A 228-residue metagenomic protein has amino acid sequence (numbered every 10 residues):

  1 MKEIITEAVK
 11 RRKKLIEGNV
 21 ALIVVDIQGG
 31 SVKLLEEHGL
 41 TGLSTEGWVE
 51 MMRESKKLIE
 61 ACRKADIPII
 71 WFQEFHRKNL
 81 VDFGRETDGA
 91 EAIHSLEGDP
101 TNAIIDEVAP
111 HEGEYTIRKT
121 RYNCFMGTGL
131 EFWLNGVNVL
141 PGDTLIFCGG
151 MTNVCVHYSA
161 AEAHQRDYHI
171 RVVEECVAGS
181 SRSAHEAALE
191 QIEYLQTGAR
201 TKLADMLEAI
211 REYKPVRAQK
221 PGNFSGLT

Functional and structural regions predicted by a protein language model:
M1-A21, K64-A65, G89-T228: Active-site-adjacent betaalpha module
A21-I27: N-terminal nucleotide-binding beta1-loop-alpha1 segment
Q28-L34: Short acidic, Gly/Ser-rich segments with clustered Asp/Glu that frequently serve as metal-coordination loops in enzyme
H38-G47, L145-C148: Surface-exposed cleft-lining segments at the edges of enzyme active sites
G42-R53, A90-D99: A short acidic, glycine-rich active-site loop that binds or catalyzes chemistry on phosphate/adenosine moieties
E50-P68: A short, N-terminal amphipathic alpha-helix
I67-E74, V173: Short beta-strand segments at enzyme active-site cores
F83-G89: Polar, low-complexity loop segments and adjacent catalytic/binding residues used for recognizing and processing sugar
